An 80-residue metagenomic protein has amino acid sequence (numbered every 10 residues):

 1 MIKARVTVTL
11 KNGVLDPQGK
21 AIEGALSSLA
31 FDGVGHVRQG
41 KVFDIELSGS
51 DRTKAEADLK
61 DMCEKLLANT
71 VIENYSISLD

Functional and structural regions predicted by a protein language model:
I2-D80: Long, contiguous binding/interaction regions
